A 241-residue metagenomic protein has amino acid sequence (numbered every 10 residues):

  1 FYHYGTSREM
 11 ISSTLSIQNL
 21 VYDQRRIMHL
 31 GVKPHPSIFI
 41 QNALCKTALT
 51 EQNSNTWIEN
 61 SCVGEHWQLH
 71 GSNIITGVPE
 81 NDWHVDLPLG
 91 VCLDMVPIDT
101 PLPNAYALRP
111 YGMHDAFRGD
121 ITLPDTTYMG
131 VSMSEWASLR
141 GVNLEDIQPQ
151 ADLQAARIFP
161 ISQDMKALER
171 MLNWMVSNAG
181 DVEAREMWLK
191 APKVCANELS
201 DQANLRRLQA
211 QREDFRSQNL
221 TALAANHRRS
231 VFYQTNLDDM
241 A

Functional and structural regions predicted by a protein language model:
F1-A241: Left-handed beta-helix
